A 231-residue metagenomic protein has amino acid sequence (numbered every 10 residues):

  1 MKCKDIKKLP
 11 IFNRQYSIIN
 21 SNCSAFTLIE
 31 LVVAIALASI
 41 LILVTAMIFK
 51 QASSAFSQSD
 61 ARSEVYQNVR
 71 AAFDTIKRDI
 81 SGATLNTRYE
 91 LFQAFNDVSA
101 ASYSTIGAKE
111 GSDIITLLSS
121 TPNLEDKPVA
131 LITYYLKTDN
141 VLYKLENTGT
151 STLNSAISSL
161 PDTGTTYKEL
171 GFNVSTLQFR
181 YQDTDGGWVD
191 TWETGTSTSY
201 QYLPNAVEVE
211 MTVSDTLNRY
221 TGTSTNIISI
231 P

Functional and structural regions predicted by a protein language model:
M1-F26: N-terminal leader/signal peptides at the extreme start of proteins
F26-L85: Aliphatic-rich helix starts adjacent to a transmembrane/signal segment
S54, A61, G164-P231: Short linear sequence signals and composition-biased patches located at protein termini or domain-edge surfaces
Q58, Q67, I80-T116: Short, glycine/small-hydrophobic-rich surface segments
V65, V69, E110, Y200-Y202: Aromatic-acidic/polar surface patches that form glycan- and anion
S99-Y103, L160, T194: Surface-exposed intrinsically disordered loops and tails
I106-D190, T221: Type IV pilin-like appendage domain
